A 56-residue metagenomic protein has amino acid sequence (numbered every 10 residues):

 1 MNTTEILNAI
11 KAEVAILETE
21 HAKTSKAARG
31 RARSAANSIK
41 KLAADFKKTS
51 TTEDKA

Functional and structural regions predicted by a protein language model:
M1, K55-A56: Short intrinsically disordered terminal tails
M1-A22: N-terminal acidic leader/helix
K26-K55: Short, charge-rich amphipathic interface segments used for partner binding and complex assembly
